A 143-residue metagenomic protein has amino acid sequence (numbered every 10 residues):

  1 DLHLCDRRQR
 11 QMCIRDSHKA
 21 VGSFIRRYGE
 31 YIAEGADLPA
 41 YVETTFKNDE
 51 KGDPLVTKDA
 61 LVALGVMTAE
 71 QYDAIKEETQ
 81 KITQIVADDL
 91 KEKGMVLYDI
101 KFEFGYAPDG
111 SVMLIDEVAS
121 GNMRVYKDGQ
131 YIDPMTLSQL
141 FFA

Functional and structural regions predicted by a protein language model:
D1-R10, I14: Single conserved hydrophobic/aromatic residue that forms the stacking wall/gate of nucleotide- or nucleobase-binding
Q11, R15-K58: Short, His- and charge-rich active-site/binding loops that engage polyanionic ligands
D16, L97-E117: Conserved metal-phosphate-binding beta-hairpin within the catalytic cores of diverse ATP-dependent phosphoryl-transfer
G35, A40-G52, T83-V96, S120-M123: Phosphate-binding core of ATP-grasp and ATP-grasp-like enzymes
F46-E78: Short histidine-centered catalytic/ligand-binding loop motif
G52, G94, D109-G110, G129: Detector for glycine-centered tight turns/loop "hinges" at secondary-structure junctions
V66-Y98: A long amphipathic alpha-helix within ATP-dependent nucleotide-binding catalytic cores
V118-A143: C-terminal helix-cap and adjacent tail motif
